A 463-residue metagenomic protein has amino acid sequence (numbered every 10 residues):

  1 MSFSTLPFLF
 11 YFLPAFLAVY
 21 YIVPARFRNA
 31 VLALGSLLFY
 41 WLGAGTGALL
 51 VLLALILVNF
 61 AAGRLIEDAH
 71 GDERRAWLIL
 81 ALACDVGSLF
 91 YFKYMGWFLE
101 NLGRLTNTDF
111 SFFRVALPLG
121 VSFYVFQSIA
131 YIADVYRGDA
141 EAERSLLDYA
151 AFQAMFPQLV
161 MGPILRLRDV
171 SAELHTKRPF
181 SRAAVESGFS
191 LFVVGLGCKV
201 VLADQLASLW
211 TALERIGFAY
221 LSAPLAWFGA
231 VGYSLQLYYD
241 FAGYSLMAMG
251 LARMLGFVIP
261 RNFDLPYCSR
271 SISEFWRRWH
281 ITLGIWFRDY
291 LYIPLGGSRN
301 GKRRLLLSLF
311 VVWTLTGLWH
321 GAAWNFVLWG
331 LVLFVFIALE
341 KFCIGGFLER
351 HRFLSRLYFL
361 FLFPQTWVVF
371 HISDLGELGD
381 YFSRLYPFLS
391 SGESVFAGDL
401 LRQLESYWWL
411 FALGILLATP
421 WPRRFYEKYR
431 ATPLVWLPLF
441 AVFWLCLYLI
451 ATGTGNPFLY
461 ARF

Functional and structural regions predicted by a protein language model:
M1-R462: Membrane-embedded transmembrane alpha-helical bundles that form the catalytic cores of multi-pass lipid-modifying
